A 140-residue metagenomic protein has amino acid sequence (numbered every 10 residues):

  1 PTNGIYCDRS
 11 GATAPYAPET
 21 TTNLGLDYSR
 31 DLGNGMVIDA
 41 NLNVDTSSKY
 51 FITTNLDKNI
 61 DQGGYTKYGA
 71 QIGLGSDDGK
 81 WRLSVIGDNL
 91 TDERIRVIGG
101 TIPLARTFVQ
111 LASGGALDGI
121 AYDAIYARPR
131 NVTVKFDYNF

Functional and structural regions predicted by a protein language model:
P1-G69, Y126-R128: C-terminal extracellular loops and terminal segments of Gram-negative outer membrane beta-barrel proteins
V44-T53, L74-F140: C-terminal beta-signal and adjacent terminal beta-strands/loops of Gram-negative outer-membrane beta-barrel proteins
